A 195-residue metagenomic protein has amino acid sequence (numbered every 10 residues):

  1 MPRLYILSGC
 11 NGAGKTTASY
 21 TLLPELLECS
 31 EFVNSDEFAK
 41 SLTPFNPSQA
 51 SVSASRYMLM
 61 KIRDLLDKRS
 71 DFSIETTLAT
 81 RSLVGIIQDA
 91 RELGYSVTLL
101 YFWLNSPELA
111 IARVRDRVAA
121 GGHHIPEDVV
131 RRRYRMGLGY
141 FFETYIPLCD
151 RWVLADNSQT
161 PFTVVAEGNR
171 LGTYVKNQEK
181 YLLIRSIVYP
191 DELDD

Functional and structural regions predicted by a protein language model:
M1-Y5, K68-S70: Pre-Walker A (Motif I) flank of P-loop NTPase domains
I6-G9, T76: The Walker A (P-loop) glycine that initiates the GxxxxGKT/S ATP-binding motif of P-loop NTPases
G12: Walker A (P-loop) phosphate-binding loop of P-loop NTPases
K15: Conserved lysine of the Walker
S19-S70: Conserved substrate/cofactor phosphate-moiety recognition/catalytic segment in nucleotide-dependent phosphotransferases
S53-L104, G137, V153: Glycine-rich phosphate-binding loop used to anchor ATP phosphates in small-molecule kinases, encompassing both
Y95-E143: A glycine- and Lys/Arg-enriched "phosphate-lid" helix/loop adjacent to the NTP-binding pocket of small-molecule kinases
E143-D195: NTP-dependent small-molecule kinase module
